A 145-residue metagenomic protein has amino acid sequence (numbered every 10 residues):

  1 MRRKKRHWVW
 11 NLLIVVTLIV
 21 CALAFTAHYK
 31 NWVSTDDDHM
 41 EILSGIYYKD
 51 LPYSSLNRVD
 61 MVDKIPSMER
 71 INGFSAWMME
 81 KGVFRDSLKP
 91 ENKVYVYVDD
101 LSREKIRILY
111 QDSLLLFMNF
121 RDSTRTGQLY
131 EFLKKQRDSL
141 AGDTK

Functional and structural regions predicted by a protein language model:
M1-K5: N-terminal Lys/Arg-rich, disordered targeting/topogenic segments
W8-W10, W32, W77: A residue-identity detector for tryptophan
W10-A27: Hydrophobic membrane-insertion alpha-helices, especially the h-region of bacterial N-terminal signal peptides
I19, S34-D36, I108, D112: Generic signal for short, ordered secondary-structure residues within or immediately flanking folded domains
A22-Y53: Conserved beta-hairpin
L43-D50, R58-D112, T144: Non-transmembrane, membrane-adjacent beta-strand/coil modules in membrane-associated proteins and peripheral
S54, I65, D100-K145: Terminal and domain-flanking low-complexity segments
